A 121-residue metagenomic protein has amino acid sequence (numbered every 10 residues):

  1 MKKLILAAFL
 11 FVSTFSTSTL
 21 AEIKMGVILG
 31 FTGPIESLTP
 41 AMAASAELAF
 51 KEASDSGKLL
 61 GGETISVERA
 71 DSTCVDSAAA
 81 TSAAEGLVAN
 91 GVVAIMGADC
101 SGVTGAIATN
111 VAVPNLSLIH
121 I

Functional and structural regions predicted by a protein language model:
M1-L4: Positively charged n-region of N-terminal signal peptides that target proteins for export
A7-T14: Bacterial N-terminal signal peptides
T17-A21: Sec/Tat signal peptide C-region and signal peptidase I cleavage site
G26-E47, A70-S77, D99-C100: Extracytoplasmic "Venus flytrap"
V27, L87-D99: Periplasmic-binding protein-like
A44-V67: Signal peptide-proximal N-terminal region of secreted/periplasmic/extracellular or secretory-lumen proteins
T64-A89: Structural motif
I119-I121: Conserved small/polar residues in nucleotide/adenosyl-binding loops
